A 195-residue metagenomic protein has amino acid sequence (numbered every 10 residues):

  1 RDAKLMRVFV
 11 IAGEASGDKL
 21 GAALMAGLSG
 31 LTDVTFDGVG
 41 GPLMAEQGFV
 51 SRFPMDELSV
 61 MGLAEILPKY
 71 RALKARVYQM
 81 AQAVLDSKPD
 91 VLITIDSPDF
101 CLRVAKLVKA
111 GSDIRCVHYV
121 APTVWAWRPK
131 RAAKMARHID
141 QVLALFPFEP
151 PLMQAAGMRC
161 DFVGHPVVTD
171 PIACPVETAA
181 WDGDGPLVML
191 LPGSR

Functional and structural regions predicted by a protein language model:
K4-A180, M189-R195: Active-site and donor-binding regions of nucleotide-sugar-utilizing enzymes
P186: Alpha/beta-hydrolase fold active-site loops
